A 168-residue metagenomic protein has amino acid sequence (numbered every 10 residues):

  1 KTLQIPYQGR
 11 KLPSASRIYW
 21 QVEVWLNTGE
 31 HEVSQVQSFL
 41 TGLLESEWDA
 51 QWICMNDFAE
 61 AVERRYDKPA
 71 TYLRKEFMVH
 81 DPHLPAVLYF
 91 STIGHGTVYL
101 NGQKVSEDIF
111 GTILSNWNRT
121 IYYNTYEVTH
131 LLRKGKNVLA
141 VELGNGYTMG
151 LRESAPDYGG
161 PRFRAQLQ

Functional and structural regions predicted by a protein language model:
K1-R17, E23-V33, D49-N56: Recognizes extended acidic, P/S/T-rich segments that occur within or adjacent to Ig-like beta-sandwich modules
T2-K11, L100-A155: Beta-strand-rich ligand-recognition modules
R17-Q21, P85-V87, K136-V138, Q166: Short, conserved beta-strand segments of beta-strand-rich sandwich/propeller modules, principally
Q35-L40: C-terminal edge beta-strand
G42-Y66, A140-Q168: An acidic-aromatic loop/edge-strand motif
D67-V79, I121-V128: Short beta-strands within extracellular/lumenal beta-sheet-rich domains
F77-H80, L84-L100, L139-V141: Aromatic-lined ligand-binding clefts that engage carbohydrates, nucleic acids, or primary amines
